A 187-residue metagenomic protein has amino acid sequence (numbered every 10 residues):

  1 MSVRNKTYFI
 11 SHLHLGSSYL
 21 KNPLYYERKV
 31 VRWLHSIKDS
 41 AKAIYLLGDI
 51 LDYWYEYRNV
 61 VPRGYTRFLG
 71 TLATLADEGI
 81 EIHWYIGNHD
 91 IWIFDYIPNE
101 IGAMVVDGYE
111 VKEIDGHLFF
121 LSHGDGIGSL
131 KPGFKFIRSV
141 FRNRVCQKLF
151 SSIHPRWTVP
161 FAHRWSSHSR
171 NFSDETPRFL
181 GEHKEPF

Functional and structural regions predicted by a protein language model:
S2-K6, I10, L15-I114: Core catalytic region of metal-dependent phosphoesterases/phosphodiesterases, especially metallo-beta-lactamase-like
R32, S36, D52, N59 (+9 more regions): Charge-rich, low-complexity amphipathic helices in intrinsically disordered tails/linkers adjacent to domains
D107-G126, P132: Hydrophobic, well-structured mid-protein blocks that either form specific transmembrane helices
S122-P186: Active-site-proximal loop/helix segment associated with metal-binding centers of metalloenzymes
